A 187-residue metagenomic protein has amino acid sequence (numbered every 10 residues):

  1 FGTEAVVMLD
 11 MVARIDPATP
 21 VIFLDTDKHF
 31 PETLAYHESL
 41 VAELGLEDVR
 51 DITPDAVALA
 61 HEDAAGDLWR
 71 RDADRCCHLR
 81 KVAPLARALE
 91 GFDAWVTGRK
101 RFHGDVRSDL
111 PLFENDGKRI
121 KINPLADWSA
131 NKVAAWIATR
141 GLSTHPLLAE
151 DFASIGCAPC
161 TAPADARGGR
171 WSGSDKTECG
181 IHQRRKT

Functional and structural regions predicted by a protein language model:
F1-T187: Nucleotide-activated chemistry modules centered on ATP-dependent adenylation/adenylyltransferase
